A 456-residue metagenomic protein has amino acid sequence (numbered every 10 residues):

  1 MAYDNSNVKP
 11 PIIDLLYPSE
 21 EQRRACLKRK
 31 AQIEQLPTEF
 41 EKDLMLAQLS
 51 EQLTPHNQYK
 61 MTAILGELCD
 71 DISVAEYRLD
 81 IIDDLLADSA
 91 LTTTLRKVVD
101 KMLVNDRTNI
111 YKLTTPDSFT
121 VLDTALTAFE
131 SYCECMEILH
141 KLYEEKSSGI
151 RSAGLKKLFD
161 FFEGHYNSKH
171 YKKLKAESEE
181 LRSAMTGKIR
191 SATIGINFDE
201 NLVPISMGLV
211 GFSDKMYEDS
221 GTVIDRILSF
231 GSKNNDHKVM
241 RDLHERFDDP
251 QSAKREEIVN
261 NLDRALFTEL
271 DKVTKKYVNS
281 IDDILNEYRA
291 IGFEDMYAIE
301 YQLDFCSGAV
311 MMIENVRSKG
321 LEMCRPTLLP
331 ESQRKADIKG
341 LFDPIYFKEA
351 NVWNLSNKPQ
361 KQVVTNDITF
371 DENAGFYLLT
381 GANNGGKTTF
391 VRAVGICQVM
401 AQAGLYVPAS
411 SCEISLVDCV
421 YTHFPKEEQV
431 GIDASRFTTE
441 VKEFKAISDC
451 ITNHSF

Functional and structural regions predicted by a protein language model:
M1-M207: Conserved amphipathic alpha-helical "coupling/scaffold" segments that transmit conformational changes between domains
C26, C69, C133-C135, C324 (+4 more regions): Generic recognition of cysteine residues
Y59-Y77, V210-K254, T268, Q333 (+2 more regions): Charged, low-complexity, helix/coiled-coil-prone segments
D84-V99, F119, D225-D248, V259-K272 (+3 more regions): Phosphate-binding glycine-rich loops and adjacent basic patches that engage nucleotide phosphates, nucleic-acid
P116-F347: Conserved P-loop NTPase architecture
S332, D337-F456: ATPase nucleotide-binding head domains, primarily ABC-like/P-loop NTPase cores
